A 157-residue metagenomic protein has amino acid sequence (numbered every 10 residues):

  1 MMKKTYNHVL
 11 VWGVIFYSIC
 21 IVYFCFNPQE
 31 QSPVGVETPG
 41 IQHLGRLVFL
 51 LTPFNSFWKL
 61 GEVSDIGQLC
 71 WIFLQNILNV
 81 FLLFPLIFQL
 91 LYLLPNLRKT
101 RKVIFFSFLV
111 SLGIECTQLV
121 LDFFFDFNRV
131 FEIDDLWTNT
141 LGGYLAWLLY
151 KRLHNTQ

Functional and structural regions predicted by a protein language model:
M1-N128, Y144-Q157: Bulky hydrophobic segments
Q75-I77, D135-N139: Alpha-helical transmembrane segments of polytopic membrane proteins
F127-L136: Non-cytosolic membrane-interface motifs at loop->transmembrane helix junctions
